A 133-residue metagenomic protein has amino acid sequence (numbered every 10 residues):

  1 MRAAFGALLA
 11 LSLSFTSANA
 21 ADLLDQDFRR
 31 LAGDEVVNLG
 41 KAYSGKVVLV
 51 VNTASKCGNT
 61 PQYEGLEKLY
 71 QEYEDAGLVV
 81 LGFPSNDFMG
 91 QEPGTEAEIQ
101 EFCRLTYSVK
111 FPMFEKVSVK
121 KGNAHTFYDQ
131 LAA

Functional and structural regions predicted by a protein language model:
M1-A4: Positively charged n-region of N-terminal signal peptides that target proteins for export
G6-S14: Bacterial N-terminal signal peptides
F15-A20: Sec/Tat signal peptide C-region and signal peptidase I cleavage site
D25-D27, E115, D129: Terminal helix/beta-alpha structural elements that buttress the NAD(P)+-binding lobe
Q26-V47, K68-Y73: A short beta-strand-turn-helix
V48-V51, L81: Conserved hydrophobic packing residues within short motifs/helices of P-loop NTPase cores of ABC-family ATPases
N52-K56: Amphipathic alpha-helical repeat scaffolds
N59-T126: Structural microenvironment flanking redox-active thiols in thiol-disulfide oxidoreductases
